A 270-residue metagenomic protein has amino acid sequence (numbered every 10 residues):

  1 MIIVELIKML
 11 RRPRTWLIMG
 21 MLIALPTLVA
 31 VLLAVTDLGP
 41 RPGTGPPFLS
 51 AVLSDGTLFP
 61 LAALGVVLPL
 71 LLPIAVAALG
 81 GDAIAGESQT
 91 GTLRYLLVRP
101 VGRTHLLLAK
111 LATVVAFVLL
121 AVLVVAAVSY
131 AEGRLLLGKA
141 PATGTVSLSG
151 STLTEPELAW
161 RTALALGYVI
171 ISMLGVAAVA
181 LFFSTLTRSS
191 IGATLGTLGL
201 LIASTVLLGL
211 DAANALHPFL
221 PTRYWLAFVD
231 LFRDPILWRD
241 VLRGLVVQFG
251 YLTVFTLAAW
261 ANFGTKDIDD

Functional and structural regions predicted by a protein language model:
M1-I23: Aromatic- and glycine-rich beta-strand/loop motifs that create alpha-glucan
I23-G81, L108-A177, L181, L226-G250: Secretory targeting signals
A24, L28-G39, T187-Y224: Transmembrane helix segments
V76-G80, L93, V128, V179 (+5 more regions): Hydrophobic/aromatic residues in alpha-helical transmembrane segments
A77-Y95, V101, L111, I268-D270: Transmembrane helix boundary and interhelical loop/hinge segments in multi-pass membrane proteins
G86, R99, R134, T185 (+2 more regions): Transmembrane helix-loop junction
T104-L108, F263: Alpha-helix N-cap/helix-start motif at helix boundaries, enriched for small hydrophobics
F182, L186, G250-D270: Junction motif at the cytosolic side of a transmembrane helix
